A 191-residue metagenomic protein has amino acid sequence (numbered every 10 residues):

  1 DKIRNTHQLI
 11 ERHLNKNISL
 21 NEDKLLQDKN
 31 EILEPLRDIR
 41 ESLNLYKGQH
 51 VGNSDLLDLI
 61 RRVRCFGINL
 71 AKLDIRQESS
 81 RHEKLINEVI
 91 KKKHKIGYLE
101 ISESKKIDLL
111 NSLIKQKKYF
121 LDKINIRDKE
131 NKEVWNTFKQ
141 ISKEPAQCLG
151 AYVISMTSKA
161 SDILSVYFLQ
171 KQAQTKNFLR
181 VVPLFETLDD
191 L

Functional and structural regions predicted by a protein language model:
D1-K143: Extended, charge-enriched "interface" segments that sit outside catalytic cores
L56, C148, V153-T157: Terminal or standalone catalytic/regulatory effector modules within metabolic enzymes and repeat proteins
K72, Q77-K84, S158-I163, L188-L191: Flexible loop/turn segments at secondary-structure boundaries
L73, G150-I154, N177-L184: Hydrophobic faces of well-ordered beta-strands that scaffold small-molecule active sites in alpha/beta enzyme cores
L85-N87, K91-I101, L164-Q174, F178-L191: Carboxylate/His-rich catalytic cores and anion/metal-binding grooves
K132-W135, Q147, A160-L164, L179: Active-site-adjacent "gating/activation" loops or surface patches in catalytic cores
N136-I141, T157, S161-L164, L169-Q174: Long, structured ligand/cofactor-binding scaffold of large enzymes
E144-A146, T175-K176: Short, flexible turn/loop "capping" segments at secondary-structure junctions
